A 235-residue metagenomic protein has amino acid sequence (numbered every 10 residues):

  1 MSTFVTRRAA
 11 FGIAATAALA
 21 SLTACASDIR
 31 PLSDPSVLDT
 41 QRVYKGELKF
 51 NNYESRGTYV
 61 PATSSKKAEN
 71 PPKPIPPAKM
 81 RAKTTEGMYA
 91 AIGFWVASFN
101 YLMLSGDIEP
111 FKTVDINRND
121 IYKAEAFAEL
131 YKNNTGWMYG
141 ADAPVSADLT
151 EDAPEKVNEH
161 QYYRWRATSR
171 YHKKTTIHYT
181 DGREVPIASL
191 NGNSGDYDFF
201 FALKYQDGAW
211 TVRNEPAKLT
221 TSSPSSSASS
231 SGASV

Functional and structural regions predicted by a protein language model:
M1-V5: Actinobacteria-biased recognition of intrinsically disordered, low-complexity terminal regions
R7-F11: N-terminal export leaders
C25-A90: Juxtamembrane and targeting peptides
I29-N51, A153-V235: Exposed beta-sheet edge and beta->alpha loop/turn motif
T63-G140: Core segments of small alpha/beta cavity-forming domains
D115-R118, A126-F127, A143, S169-K173 (+1 more regions): A mature extracytoplasmic/lumenal domain signature
N134-E155: A short, amphipathic edge element
